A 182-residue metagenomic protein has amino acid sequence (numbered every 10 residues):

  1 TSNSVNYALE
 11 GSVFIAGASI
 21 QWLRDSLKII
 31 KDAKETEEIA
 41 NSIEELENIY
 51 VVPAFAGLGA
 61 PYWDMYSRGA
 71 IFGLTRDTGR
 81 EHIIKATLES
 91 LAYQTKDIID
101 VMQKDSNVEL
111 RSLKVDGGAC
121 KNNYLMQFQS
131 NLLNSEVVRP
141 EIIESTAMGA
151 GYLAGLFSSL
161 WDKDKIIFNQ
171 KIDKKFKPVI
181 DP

Functional and structural regions predicted by a protein language model:
T1-P182: Glycine/Thr-rich phosphate-binding loops that ligate phosphate moieties of nucleotide and other phosphorylated ligands
